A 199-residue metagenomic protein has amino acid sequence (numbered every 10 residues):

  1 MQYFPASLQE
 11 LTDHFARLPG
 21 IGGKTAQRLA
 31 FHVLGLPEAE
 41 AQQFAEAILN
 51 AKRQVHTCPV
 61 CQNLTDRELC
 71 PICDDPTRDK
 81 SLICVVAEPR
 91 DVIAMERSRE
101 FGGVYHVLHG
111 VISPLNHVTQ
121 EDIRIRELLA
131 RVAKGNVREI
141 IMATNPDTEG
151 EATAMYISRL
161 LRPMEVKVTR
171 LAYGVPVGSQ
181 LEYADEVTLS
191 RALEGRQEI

Functional and structural regions predicted by a protein language model:
Q2-L8, R17, Q27-V92: Cys/His-rich Zn2+-binding cysteine-cluster or related metal-binding knuckle/ribbon modules and their
L8-A16, V33-L36, N63-L64, P76 (+2 more regions): S-adenosyl-L-methionine-dependent methyltransferase catalytic core, i.e., the SAM/SAH-binding region
A16, L34, L49, D66 (+8 more regions): Signal for well-folded cores of large energy- and translation-related assemblies
A26, D75-T144: Extended interfacial segments that mediate partner engagement and assembly in macromolecular machines
E40, A45-I48, P59-Q62, P71-I72 (+6 more regions): Core recognition of P-loop NTPase motor domains used across DNA-transaction enzymes
L129-I141, N145-I199: Long C-terminal interaction/binding lobes of large macromolecular proteins
